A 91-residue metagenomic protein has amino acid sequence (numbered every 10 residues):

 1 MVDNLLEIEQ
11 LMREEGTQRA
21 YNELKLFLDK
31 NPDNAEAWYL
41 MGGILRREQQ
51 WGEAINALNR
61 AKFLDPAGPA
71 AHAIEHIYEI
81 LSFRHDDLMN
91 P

Functional and structural regions predicted by a protein language model:
P32, D65-P66: Short coil turns that delineate tetratricopeptide repeat
